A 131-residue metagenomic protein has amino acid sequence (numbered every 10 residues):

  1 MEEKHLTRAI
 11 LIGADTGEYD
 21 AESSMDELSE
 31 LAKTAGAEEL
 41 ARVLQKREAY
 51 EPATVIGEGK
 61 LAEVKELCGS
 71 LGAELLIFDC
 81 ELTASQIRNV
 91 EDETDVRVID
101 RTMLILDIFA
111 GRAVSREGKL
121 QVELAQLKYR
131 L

Functional and structural regions predicted by a protein language model:
M1-D107: N-terminal accessory targeting/assembly segments
E93, L104-L131: Extended, highly charged alpha-helical segments
